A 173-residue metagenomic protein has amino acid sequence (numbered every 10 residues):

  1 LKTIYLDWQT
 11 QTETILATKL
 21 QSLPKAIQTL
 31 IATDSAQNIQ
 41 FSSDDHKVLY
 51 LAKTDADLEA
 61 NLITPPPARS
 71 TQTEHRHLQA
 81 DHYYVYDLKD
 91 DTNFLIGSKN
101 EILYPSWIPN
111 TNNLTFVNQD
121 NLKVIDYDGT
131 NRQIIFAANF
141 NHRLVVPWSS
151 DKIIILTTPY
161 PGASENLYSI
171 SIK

Functional and structural regions predicted by a protein language model:
L1-K173: Sequence signature of WD/YWTD-type beta-propeller architectures
